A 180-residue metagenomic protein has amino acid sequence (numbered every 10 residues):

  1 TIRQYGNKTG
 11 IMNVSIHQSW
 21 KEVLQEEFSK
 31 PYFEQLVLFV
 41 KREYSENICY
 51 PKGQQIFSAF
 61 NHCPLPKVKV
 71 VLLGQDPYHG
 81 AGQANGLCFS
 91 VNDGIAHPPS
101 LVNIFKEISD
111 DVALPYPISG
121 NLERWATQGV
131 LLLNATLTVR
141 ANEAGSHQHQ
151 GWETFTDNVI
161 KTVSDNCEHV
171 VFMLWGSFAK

Functional and structural regions predicted by a protein language model:
T1-I11: Short, Lys/Arg-enriched N-terminal segments with co-localized hydrophobic residues within the first ~10-30 amino acids
M12-L24: Generic N-terminal amphipathic, Lys/Arg-enriched alpha-helix
E26-K180: A polyanion-binding, active-site-adjacent surface
